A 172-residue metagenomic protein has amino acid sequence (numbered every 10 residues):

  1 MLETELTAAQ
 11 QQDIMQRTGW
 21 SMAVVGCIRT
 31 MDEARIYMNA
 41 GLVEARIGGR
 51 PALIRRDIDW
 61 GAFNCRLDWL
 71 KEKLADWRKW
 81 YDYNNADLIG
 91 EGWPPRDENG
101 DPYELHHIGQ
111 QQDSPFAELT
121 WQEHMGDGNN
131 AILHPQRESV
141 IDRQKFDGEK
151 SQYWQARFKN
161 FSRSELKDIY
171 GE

Functional and structural regions predicted by a protein language model:
M1, A23, E44-R46: Conserved beta-strand positions in the central sheet of alpha/beta enzyme cores
L2, C27-M31: Active-site beta-loop-alpha junctions enriched in small/polar residues
T4-V25: Alpha-helix-loop-beta-strand connector modules within alpha/beta enzyme cores
D13, E33-I36: Well-formed, non-transmembrane alpha-helical positions, independent of function
V25-I28, I108: Beta-hairpin (beta-strand-turn-beta-strand) motif
M31-A34, D113: Short, well-ordered alpha-helical microsegments
N39, V43, G48-E104, G109-E172: Nuclease and nuclease-like effector domains acting on nucleic acids or nucleotide cofactors
